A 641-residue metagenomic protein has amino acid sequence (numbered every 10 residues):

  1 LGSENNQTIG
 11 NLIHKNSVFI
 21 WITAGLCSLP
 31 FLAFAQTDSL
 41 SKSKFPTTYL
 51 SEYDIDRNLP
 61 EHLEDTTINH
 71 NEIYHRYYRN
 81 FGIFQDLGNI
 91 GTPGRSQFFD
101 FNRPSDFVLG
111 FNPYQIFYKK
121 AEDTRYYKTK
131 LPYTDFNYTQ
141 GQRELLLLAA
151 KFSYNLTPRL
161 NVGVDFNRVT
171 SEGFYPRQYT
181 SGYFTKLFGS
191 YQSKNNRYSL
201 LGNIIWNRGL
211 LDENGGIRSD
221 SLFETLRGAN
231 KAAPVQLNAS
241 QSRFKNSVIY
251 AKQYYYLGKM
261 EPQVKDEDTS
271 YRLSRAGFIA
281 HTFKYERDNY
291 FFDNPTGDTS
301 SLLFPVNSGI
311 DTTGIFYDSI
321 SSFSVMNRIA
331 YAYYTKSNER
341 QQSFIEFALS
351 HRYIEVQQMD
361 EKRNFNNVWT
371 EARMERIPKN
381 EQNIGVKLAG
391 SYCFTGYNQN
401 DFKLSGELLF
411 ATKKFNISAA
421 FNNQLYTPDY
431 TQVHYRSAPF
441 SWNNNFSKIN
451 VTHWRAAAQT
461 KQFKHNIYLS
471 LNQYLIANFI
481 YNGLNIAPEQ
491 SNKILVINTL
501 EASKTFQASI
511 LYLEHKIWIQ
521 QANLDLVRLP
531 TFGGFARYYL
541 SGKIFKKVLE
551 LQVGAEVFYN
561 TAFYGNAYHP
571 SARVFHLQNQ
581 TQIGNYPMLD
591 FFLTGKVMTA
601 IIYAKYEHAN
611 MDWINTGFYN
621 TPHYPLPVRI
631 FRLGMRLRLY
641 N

Functional and structural regions predicted by a protein language model:
L1, N155-R159, R227, Y474-I476 (+1 more regions): Short connector loops/turns at beta-strand edges and beta->alpha or beta->beta junctions
L1, P234-Q241, K516-A522: Generic detector of contiguous secondary-structure segments
L1-S39, K605, V628-F631, M635-N641: Bacterial Sec-dependent N-terminal signal peptides
A24, F31-F34, Q115-K120, E144 (+4 more regions): Short amphipathic alpha-helical surface micro-motifs
A35-S247, G258-V264, D268, L409-F415 (+2 more regions): Membrane-proximal, glycine/serine-rich, low-complexity loop/turn segments characteristic of large bacterial
K245-T299, N307-N641: Exposed, low-structure sequence patches enriched in small/polar residues
